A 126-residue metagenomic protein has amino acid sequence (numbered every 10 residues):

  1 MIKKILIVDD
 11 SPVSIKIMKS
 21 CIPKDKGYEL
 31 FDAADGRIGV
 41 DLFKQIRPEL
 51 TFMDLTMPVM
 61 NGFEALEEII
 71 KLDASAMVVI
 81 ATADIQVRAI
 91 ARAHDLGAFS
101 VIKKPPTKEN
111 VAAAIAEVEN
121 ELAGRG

Functional and structural regions predicted by a protein language model:
P12-F31, L96: Two-component/phosphorelay signaling modules centered on CheY-like receiver
D35-I38, N61-E64: Acidic catalytic/metal-coordinating carboxylates
I46-F52: Active-site beta3 strand of CheY-like receiver
M57: Receiver (REC) domain active-site loop signature in two-component systems and cognate sites in sensor histidine kinases
E64, I85-S100: Alpha4 helix (beta4-alpha4-beta5 surface) of REC/receiver domains from two-component response regulators
R88, P106-A116: C-terminal output helix
